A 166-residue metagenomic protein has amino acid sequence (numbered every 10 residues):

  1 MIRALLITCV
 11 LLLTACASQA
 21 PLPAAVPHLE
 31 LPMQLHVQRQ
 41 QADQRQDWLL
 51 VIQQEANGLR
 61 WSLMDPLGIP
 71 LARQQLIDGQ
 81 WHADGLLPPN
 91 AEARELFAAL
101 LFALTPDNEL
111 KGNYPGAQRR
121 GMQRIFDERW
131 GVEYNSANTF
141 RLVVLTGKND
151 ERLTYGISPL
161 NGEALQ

Functional and structural regions predicted by a protein language model:
M1-L6: Bacterial N-terminal signal peptides that target proteins for export
L12-A15: C-terminal motif of bacterial Sec signal peptides marking the signal peptidase cleavage site
A17-A20, H36-Q38, D43, V51 (+3 more regions): Mature, soluble, non-transmembrane domains
P21-D78: N-terminal secretory signal peptides
